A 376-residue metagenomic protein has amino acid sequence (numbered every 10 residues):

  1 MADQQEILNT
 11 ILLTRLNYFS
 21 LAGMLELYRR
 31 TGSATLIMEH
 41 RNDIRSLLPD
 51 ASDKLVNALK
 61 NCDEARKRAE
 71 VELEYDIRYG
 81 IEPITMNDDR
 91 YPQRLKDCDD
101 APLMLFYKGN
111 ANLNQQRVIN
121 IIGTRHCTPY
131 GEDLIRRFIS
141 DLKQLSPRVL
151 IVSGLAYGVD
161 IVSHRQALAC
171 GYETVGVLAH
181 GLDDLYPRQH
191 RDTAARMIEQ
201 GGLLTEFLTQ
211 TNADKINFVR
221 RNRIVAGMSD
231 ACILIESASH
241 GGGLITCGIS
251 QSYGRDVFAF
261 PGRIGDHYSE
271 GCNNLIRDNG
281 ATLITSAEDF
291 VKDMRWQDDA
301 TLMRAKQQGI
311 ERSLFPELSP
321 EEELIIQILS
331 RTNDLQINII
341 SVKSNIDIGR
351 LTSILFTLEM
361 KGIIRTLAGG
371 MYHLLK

Functional and structural regions predicted by a protein language model:
M1-P147: Short, positively charged patches
A2-Q4, T85-K376: Glycine-biased, small-residue-rich flexible motifs in mid-sequence functional cores and linkers
